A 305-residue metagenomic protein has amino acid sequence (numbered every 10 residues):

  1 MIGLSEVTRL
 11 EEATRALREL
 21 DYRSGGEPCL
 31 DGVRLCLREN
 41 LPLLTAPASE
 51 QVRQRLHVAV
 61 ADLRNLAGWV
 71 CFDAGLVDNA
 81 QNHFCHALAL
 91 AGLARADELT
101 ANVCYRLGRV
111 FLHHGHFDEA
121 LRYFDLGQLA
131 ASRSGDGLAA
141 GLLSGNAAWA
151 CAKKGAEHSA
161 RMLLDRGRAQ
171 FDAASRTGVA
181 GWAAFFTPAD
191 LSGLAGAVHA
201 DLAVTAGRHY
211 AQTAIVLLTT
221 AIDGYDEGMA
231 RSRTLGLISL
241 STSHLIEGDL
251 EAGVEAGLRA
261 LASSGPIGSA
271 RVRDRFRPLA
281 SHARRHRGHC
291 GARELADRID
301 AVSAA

Functional and structural regions predicted by a protein language model:
I2-V7, E11-A305: Conserved binding/catalytic microenvironments
